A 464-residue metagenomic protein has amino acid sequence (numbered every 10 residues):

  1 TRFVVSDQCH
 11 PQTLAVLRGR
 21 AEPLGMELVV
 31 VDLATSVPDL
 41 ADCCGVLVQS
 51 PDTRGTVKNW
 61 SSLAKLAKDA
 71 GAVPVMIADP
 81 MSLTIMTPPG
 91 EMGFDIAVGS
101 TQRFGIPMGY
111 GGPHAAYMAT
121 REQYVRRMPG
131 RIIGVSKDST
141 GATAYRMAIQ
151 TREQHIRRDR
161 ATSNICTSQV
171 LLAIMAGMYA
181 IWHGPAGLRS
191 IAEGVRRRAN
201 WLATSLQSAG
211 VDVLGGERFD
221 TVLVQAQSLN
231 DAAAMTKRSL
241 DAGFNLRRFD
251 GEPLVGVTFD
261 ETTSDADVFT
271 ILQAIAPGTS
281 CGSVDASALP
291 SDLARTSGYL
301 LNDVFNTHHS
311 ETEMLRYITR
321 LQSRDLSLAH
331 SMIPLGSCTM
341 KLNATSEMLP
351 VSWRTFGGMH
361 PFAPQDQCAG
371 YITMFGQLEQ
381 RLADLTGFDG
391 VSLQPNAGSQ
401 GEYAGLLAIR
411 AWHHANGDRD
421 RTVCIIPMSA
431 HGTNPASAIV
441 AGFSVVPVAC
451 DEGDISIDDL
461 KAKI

Functional and structural regions predicted by a protein language model:
T1, H308-S310, T355-N396, G401: Conserved N-terminal alpha-helix of the aminotransferase class I/II PLP-enzyme fold
T1-A144, L206-G210, L223-V224, A233 (+4 more regions): Conserved PLP-enzyme active-site core in the AAT-like
A41-L47, H155-R157, I181-G187, V213-E217 (+4 more regions): Gly-rich Lys/Arg/Thr-decorated short loops/hinges at beta-loop-alpha junctions or inter-strand turns that position
S61, K65, D265-P334, C338-S346 (+1 more regions): Flexible inter-domain linker/hinge segments
F104-A209, L214-G216: Active-site C-terminal subdomain of aminotransferase-like
I106-A119, Q123-Y124, S168-L172, T263 (+2 more regions): Conserved phosphate/anionic-ligand binding catalytic regions in large, soluble enzymes, centered on
R196, Q207-R238, F259-T262: Conserved PLP-binding catalytic core of the aspartate aminotransferase-like
D250-E252, S283-D285, S327-L335, I372 (+2 more regions): Short coil/turn segments at secondary-structure boundaries
